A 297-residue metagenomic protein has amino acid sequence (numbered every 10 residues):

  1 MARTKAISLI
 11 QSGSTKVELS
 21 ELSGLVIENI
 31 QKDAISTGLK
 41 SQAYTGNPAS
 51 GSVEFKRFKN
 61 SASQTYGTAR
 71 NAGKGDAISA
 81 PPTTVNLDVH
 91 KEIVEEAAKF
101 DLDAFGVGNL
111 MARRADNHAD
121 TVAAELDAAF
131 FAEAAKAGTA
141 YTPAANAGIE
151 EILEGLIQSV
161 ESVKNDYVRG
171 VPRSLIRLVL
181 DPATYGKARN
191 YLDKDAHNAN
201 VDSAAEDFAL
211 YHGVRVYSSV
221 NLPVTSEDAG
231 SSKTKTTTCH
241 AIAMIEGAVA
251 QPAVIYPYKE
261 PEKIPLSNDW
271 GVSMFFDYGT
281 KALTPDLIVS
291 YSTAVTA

Functional and structural regions predicted by a protein language model:
A2-E28, K32, G38, Q42 (+2 more regions): Sequence/fold signature of self-assembling virion shell proteins
G24-K91: Assembly/oligomerization interface modules of large self-assembling protein complexes
Q64, D127-F131, K281: Intrinsically disordered or highly flexible coil/loop and linker segments, enriched in small and charged/polar residues
Q64-Y66, K187-N190, L283: Short helix/loop capping segments that flank catalytic or ligand/cofactor-binding pockets
T83-F105: Extended, low-charge hydrophobic alpha-helical regions
E95-D101, L178-T184, G213, I245 (+1 more regions): Helix N-cap / beta->alpha transition motif
D101-G170, S290-A297: Alpha-helical scaffold segments that mediate packing/assembly in large oligomeric complexes
G138-F208: Extended, solvent-exposed, turn-rich assembly/linker loops in the middle of proteins
